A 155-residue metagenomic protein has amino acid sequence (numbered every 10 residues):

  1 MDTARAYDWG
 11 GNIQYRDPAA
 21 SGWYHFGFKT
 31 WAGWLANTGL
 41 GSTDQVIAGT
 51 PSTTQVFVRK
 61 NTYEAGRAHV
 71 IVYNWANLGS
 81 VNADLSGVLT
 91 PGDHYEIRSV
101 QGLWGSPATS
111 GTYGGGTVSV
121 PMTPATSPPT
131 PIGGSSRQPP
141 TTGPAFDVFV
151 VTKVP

Functional and structural regions predicted by a protein language model:
M1-P155: Extracellular parallel beta-helix/beta-solenoid repeat domains
